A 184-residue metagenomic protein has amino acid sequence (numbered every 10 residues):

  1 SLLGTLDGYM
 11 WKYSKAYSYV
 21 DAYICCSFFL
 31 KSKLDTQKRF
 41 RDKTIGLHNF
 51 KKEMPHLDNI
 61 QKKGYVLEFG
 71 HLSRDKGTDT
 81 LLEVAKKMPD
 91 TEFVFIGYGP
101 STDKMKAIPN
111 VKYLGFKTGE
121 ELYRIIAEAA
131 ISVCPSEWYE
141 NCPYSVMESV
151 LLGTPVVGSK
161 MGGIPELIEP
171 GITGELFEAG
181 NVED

Functional and structural regions predicted by a protein language model:
S1-Y23: Membrane-proximal helix-turn-helix segments that form the acceptor-binding/catalytic region of lipid-linked
Y19, K31-K51: Helix-loop-beta element that forms the nucleotide-linked donor phosphate-binding surface in glycosyltransferases
I24, K51, D58-K76, L82-K86 (+1 more regions): Conserved donor-binding/catalytic core segment of Leloir-type glycosyltransferases
E53-P55, H71-T78, P100-T102, F116 (+1 more regions): A short, basic/aromatic alpha-helical/loop segment that forms part of the nucleotidyl-sugar donor-binding site
D103-Y123: Nucleotide-activated donor-binding/catalytic signature segment of Leloir-type glycosyltransferases, i.e., the conserved
F116, P170-G171, E175-V182: Conserved acidic donor-binding segment of nucleotide-sugar-dependent glycosyltransferases
Y123, N141, V146-L151, P165-E166 (+1 more regions): Short alpha-helical segment that forms part of, or immediately flanks, the ligand-binding pocket in carbohydrate-active
A127-N141, T154: Acidic donor-binding loop of glycosyltransferase active sites
